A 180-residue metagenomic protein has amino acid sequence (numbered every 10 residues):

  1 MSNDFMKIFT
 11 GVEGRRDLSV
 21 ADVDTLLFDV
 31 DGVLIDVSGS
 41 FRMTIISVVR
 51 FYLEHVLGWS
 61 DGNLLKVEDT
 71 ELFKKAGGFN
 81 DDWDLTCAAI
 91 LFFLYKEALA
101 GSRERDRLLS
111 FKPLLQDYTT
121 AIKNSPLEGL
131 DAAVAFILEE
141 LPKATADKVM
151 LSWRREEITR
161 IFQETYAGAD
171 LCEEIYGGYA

Functional and structural regions predicted by a protein language model:
M1-F28, S60, G101, L108-Y118 (+3 more regions): Non-catalytic pre-domain segments flanking phosphatase-related domains
D4-E68, D84: Active-site neighborhood of HAD-like aspartate-dependent phosphohydrolases
V49, L85-K96: Helix-loop "lid/cap" segments that line or gate small-molecule binding pockets
L57, L94-R103: Short, solvent-exposed secondary-structure capping/transition elements
D69-G78: A short helix-loop-helix "switch/interaction" segment in the helical subdomain of ASCE P-loop NTPases
F73, A89, I161-T165: Residues that form generic nucleotide/phosphate-binding pockets
N80, D84-A89, L108-L115: Cytosolic catalytic regions of ATP/NTP-dependent phosphoryl-transfer enzymes
F136-A180: Conserved acidic, metal-coordinating active-site core of Asp-based, Mg2+-dependent phosphoryl-transfer enzymes
